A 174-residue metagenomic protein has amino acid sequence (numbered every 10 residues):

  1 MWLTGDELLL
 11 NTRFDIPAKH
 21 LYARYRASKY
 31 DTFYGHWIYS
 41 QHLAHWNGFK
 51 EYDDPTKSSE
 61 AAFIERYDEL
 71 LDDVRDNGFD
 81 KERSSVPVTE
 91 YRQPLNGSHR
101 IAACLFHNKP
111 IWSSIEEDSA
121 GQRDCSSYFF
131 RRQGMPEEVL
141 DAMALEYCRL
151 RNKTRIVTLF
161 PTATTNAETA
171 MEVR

Functional and structural regions predicted by a protein language model:
M1-S40, E51-P55, K109-E172: Surface-exposed, charge/polar-rich loops and edge strands
Y34-L95: Short alpha-helix boundary/capping and kink motifs at helix termini
D72-D76, H99-A102, A142-Y147: Intrinsically disordered, low-complexity boundary segments flanking structured domains
D76-G78, H107-P110: Secondary-structure boundary elements
T89-N108: A sequence-level detector for short glycine-anchored, His/Arg-bearing signature motifs that mark catalytic or binding
A102-A103, M171-V173: A short acidic, amphipathic alpha-helical/loop segment
